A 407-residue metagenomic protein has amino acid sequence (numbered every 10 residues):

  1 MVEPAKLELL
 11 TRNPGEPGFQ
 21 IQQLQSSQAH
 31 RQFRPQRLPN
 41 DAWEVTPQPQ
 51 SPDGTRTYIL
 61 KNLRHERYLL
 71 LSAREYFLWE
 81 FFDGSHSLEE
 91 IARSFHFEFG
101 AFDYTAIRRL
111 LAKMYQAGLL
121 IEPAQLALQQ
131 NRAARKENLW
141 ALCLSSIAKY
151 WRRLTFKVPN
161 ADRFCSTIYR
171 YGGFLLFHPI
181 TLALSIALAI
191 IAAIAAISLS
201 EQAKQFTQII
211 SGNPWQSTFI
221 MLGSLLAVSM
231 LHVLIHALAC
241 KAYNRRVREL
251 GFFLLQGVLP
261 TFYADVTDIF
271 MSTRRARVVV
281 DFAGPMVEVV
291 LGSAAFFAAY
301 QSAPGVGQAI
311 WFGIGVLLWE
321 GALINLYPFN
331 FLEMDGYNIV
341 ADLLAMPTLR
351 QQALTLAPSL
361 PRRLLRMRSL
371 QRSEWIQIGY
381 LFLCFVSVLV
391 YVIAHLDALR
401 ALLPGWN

Functional and structural regions predicted by a protein language model:
M1-L24, L63-L176: Long, charge-rich, low-complexity alpha-helical segments
A5-L63: Long, low-complexity, charged/polar intrinsically disordered regions in eukaryotic proteins
Y76-W79, M346-N407: C-terminal transmembrane module of polytopic alpha-helical membrane proteins
A141-F253, V258, A294: Core alpha-helical transmembrane segments of integral membrane proteins
A161-L176, D268-A276, R362-W375: Cytosolic juxtamembrane amphipathic/interface segments immediately preceding and feeding into a transmembrane helix
I168-S198, S217-A227, V279-A298, I314-G321 (+1 more regions): Alpha-helical bilayer-embedded segments of polytopic membrane proteins, i.e., transmembrane/intramembrane helices
F206-Q208, S302, P404-N407: Membrane interfacial helix motifs at helix-loop boundaries and amphipathic/re-entrant anchors
N213-S369: Membrane-embedded catalytic scaffold of the fatty acid hydroxylase/desaturase
